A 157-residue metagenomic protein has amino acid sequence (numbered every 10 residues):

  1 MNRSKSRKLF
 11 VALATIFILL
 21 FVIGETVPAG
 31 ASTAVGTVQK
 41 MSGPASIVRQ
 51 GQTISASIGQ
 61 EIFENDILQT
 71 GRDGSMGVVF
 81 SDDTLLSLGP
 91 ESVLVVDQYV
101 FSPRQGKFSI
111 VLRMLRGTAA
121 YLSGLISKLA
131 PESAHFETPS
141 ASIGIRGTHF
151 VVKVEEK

Functional and structural regions predicted by a protein language model:
N2-A14: Bacterial N-terminal signal peptides that target proteins for export
R3-S6, I23, S42: Generic N-terminal leader/processing signal
A12-G24: Bacterial N-terminal signal peptides
V27-I67, G71-K157: Flexible, surface-exposed loop/linker segments and immediately adjacent secondary-structure boundaries
